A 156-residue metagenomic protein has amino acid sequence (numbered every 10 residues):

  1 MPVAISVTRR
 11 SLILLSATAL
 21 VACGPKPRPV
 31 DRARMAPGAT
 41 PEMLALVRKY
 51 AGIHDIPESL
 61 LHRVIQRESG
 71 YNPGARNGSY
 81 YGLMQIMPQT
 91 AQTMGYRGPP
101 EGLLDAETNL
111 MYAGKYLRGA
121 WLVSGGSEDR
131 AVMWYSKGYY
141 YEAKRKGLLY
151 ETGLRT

Functional and structural regions predicted by a protein language model:
T8-I13: N-terminal export leaders
C23-P25: N-terminal Sec signal peptide cleavage junction
D31-Q66: Export/targeting segments at the very N-terminus of extracytoplasmic proteins
I56-Y71, A113-G114, V132-S136: Short, functionally critical alpha-helical segments immediately adjacent to catalytic or ligand/cofactor-binding
S79-Y96: Substrate-binding/active-site groove segments that recognize and process beta-1,4-linked N-acetyl-hexosamine
P99-T108: A short, structured beta-strand-centered segment in the mid-to-C-terminal lobe of catalytic cores from group-transfer
Y112-L154: Catalytic and binding regions of secreted/periplasmic enzymes and modules that target cell-wall glycans
